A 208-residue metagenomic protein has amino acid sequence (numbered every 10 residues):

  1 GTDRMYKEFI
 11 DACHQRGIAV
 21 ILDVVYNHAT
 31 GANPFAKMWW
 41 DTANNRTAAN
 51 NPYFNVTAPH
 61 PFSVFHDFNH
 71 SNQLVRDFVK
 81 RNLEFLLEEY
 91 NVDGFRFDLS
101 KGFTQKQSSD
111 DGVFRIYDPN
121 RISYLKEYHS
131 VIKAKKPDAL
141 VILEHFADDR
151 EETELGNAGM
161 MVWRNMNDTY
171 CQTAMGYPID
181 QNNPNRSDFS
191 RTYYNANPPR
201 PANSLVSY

Functional and structural regions predicted by a protein language model:
G1-N91, R96-Y117, E127-A134: Substrate-binding/active-site clefts of carbohydrate-active enzymes
H14-R16, L99-Y208: Active-site-proximal helices and loops of the catalytic beta/alpha 8
